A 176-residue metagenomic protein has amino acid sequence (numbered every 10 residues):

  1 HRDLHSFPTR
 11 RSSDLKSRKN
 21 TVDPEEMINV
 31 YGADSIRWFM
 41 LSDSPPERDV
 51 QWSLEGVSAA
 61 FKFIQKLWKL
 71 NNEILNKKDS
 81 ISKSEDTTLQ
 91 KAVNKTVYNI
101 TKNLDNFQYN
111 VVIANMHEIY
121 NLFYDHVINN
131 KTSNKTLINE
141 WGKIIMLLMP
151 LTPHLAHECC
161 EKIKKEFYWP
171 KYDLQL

Functional and structural regions predicted by a protein language model:
H1, H5-S12: Short, small-residue-biased leader/transition segments that mark boundaries at the very start of proteins
R2, K16-R18, R37, K66: Basic side chains
S13-S17, Q51-W52: Short acidic, glycine/serine/threonine-rich loops at helix termini
S17-E26: C-terminal, charged and often intrinsically disordered regions of DNA end-processing helicases and nucleases
E26-L176: Helix-rich, typically C-terminal accessory recognition domains appended to large enzymatic cores
